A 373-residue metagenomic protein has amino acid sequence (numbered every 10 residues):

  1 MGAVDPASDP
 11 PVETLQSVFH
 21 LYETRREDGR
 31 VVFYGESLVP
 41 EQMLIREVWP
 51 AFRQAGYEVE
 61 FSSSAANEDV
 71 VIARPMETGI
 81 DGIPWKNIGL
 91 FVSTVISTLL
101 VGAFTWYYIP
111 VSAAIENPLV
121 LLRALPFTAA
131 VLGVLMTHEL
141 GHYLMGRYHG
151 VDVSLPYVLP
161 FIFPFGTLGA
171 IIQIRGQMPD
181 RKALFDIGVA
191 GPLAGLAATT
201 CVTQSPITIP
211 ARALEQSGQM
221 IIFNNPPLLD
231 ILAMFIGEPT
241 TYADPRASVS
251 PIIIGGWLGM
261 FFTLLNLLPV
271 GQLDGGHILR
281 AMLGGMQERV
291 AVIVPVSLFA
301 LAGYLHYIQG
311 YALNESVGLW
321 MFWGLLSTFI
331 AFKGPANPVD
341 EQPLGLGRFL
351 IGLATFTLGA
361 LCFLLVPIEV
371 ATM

Functional and structural regions predicted by a protein language model:
M1-M373: Hydrophobic transmembrane alpha-helices and their immediate loop junctions in multi-pass integral membrane proteins
